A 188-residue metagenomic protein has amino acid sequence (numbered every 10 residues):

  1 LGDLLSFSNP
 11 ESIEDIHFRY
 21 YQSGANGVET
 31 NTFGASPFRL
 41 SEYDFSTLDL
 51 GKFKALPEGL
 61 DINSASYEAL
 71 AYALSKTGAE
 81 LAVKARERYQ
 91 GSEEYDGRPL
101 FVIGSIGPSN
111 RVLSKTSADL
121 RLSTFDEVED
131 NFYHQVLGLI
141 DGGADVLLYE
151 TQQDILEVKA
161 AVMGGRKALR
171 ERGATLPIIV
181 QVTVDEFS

Functional and structural regions predicted by a protein language model:
L1-S188: Domain-level signal for soluble alpha/beta catalytic cores
